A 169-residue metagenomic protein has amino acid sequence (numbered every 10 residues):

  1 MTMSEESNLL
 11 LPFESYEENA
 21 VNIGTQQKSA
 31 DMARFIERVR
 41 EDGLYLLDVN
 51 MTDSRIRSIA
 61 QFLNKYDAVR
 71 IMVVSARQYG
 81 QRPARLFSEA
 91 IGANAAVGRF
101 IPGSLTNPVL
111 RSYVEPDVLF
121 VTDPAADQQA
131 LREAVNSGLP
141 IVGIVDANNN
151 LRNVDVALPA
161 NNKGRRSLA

Functional and structural regions predicted by a protein language model:
T2-L168: Ribosome large-subunit tunnel/peptidyl-transferase-proximal elements
